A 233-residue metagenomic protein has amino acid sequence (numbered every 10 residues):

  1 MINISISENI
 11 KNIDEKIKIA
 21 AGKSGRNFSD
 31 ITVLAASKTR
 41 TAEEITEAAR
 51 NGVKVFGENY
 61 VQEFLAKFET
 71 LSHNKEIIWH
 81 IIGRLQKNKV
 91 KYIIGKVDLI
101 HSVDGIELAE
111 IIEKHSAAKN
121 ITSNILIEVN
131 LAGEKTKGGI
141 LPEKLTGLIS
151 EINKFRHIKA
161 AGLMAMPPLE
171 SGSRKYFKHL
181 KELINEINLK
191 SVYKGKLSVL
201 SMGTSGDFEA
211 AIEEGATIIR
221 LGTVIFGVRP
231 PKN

Functional and structural regions predicted by a protein language model:
M1-G206, E214, F226: Conserved alpha/beta-domain cores
E209: Conserved active-site alpha-helix within GNAT-family acetyltransferase domains
I212-E213, L221, I225-K232: Expand to "…catalyze enediolate/carbanion chemistry for C-C bond making/breaking, isomerization, decarboxylation
I218: Conserved, well-ordered active-site substructure
